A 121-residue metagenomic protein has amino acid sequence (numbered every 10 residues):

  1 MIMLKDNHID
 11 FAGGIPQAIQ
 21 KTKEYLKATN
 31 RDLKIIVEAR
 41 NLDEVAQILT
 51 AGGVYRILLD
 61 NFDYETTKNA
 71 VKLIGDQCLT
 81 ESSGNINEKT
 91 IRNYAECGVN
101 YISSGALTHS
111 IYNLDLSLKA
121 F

Functional and structural regions predicted by a protein language model:
M1, D6, L59, S83 (+2 more regions): Generic secondary-structure boundary/loop-capping signal
M1-E65: Glycine- and Gly-Pro-enriched alpha-helical subdomains that act as flexible, kink-prone "lid/hinge" or packing modules
I9, I86, L107: Gly/Ser/Thr-rich beta-alpha loop segments that engage phosphate groups in nucleotides
K21-T22, R56-L58, C78, V99-Y101 (+1 more regions): Short, low-complexity, polar/charged sequence segments that are solvent-exposed and flexible
Y25-I36, A70-N85: Short beta-strand/loop segments at the ligand-binding rim of alpha/beta enzyme cores
N41-G53, F62-G75, I86-S104: Catalytic cores of alpha/beta
N93-Y94, Y101-F121: Flexible C-terminal active-site loop/helix
